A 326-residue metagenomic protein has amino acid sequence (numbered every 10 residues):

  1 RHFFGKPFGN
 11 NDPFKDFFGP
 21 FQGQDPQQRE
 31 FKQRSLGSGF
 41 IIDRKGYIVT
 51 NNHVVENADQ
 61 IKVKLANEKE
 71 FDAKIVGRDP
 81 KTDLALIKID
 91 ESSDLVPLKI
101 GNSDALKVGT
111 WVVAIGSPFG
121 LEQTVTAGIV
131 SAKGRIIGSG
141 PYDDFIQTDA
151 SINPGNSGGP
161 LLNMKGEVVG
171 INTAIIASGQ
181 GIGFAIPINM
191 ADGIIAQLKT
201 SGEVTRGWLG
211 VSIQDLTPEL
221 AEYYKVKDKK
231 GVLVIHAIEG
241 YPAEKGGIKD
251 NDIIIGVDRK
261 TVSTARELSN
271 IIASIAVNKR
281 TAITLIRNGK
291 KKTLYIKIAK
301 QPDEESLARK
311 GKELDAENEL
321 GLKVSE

Functional and structural regions predicted by a protein language model:
R1-K45, E56-K62, K69-E70, E91-L95 (+3 more regions): Glycine-biased strand-turn-strand hairpin within the trypsin-fold
F31, S38, N52, E56 (+5 more regions): C-terminal recognition in membrane/secretory proteostasis and scaffolding
G39-I41, A73-I75, V130, L161 (+1 more regions): Conserved hydrophobic positions within beta-strands
F40, S151-I171: Catalytic nucleophile loop of clan PA
I42-D43, K62-S92, S103, S117 (+2 more regions): Conserved catalytic-core segment of clan PA serine endopeptidases
V54, L98-N102, T110-P141, G181 (+2 more regions): Flexible, gly/ser-rich surface segments that form the specificity/activation loops bordering the active-site cleft
Q60-A66, A114-I115, K279-I286: Short conserved beta-strand and strand-loop elements enriched in small hydrophobics with frequent Asp/Gly
E167-R206: C-terminal subregion of chymotrypsin/trypsin-like serine protease catalytic domains
